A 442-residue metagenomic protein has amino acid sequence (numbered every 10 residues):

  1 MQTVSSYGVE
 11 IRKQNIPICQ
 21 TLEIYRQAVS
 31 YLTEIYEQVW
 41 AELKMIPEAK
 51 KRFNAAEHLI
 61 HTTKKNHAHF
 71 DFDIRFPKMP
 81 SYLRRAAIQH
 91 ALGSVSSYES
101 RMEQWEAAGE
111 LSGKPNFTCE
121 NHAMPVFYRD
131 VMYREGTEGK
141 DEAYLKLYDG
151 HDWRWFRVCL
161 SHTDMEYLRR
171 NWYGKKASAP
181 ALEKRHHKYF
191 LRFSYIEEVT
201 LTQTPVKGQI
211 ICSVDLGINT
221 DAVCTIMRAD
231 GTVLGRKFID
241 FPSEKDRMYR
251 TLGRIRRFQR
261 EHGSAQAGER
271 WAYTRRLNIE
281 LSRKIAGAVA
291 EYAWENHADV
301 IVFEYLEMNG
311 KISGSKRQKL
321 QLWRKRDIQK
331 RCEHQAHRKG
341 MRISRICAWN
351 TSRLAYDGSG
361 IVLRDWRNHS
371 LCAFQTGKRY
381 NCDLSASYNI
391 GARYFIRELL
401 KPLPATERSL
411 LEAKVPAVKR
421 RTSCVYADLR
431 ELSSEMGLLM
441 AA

Functional and structural regions predicted by a protein language model:
M1-A442: Nucleic-acid substrate recognition interfaces
